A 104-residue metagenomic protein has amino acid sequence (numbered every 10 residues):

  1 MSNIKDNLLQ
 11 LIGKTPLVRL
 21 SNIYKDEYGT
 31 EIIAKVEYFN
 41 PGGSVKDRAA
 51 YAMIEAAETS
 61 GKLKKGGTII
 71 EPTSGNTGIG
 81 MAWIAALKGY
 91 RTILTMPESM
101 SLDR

Functional and structural regions predicted by a protein language model:
M1-R104: PLP-dependent amino-acid enzyme catalytic core
